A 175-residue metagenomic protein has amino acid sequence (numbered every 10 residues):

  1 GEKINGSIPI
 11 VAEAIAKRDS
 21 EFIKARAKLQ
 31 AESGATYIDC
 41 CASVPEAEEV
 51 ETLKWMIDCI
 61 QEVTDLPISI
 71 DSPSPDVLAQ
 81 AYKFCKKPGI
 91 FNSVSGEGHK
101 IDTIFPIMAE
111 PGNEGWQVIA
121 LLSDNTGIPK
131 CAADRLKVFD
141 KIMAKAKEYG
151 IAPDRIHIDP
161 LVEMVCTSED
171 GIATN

Functional and structural regions predicted by a protein language model:
G1-E2, T36-C40, L66-D71, G89-S93 (+2 more regions): Hydrophobic faces of well-ordered beta-strands that scaffold small-molecule active sites in alpha/beta enzyme cores
G1-N5, S43-P45, P73-V77, V94-E97 (+2 more regions): Active-site beta-loop-alpha junctions enriched in small/polar residues
G1-S20, K87, G115-P129: N-terminal small/glycine-rich loop or linker at the start of catalytic domains across soluble metabolic enzymes
D19-Q30, I101-T103, K141: Short, acidic/polar
A31-L66, V162-I172: Glycine-rich, proline-tolerant flexible connector loops at the mouths of alpha/beta enzymes
G34, K83-F91, E110-V118: Glycine-enriched alpha-helix->loop->beta-strand junction motifs that scaffold or abut catalytic
E48-P88, A144: Alpha-helix-loop-beta-strand connector modules within alpha/beta enzyme cores
D102-I104, P111-N175: Catalytic alpha/beta core domains of metabolic enzymes, predominantly
